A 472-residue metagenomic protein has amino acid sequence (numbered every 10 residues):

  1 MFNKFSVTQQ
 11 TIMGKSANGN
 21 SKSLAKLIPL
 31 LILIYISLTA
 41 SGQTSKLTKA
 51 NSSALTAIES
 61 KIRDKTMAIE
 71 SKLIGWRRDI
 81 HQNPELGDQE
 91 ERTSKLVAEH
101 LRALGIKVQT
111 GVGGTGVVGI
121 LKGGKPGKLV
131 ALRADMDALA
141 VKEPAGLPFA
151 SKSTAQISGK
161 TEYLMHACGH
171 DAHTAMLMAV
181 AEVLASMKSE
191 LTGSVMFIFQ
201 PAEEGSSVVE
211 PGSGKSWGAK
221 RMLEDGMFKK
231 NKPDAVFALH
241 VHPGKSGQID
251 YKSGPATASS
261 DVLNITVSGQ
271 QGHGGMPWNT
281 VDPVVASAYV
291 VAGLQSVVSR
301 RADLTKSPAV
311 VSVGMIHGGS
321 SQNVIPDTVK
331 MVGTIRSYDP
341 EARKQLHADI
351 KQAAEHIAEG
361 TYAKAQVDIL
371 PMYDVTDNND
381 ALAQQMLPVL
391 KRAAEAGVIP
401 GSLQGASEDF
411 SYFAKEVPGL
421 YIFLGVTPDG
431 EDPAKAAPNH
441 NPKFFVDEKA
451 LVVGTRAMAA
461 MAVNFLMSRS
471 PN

Functional and structural regions predicted by a protein language model:
K4-I28: Bacterial N-terminal signal peptides that target proteins for export
L27-S37: Bacterial N-terminal signal peptides
A40-T44: Boundary at the C-terminal end of the N-terminal hydrophobic targeting segment
S45-T48, S52-M165, A172-S194: Acidic/His- and Gly-rich active-site-bordering loop/insert found across diverse amide/peptide-bond hydrolases
A50, A103, V285-N472: Metal-dependent amide/peptide-bond hydrolase catalytic core, centered on the "pita-bread" metallohydrolase fold
T66-L73, R77, H81-P84, D88 (+12 more regions): Sec/Tat-exported extracytoplasmic proteins
I80, G119, L132, H170 (+8 more regions): Divalent metal-coordination and catalytic microenvironments
T154-M165, D171-A172, L184-K306, V310-S312 (+1 more regions): Histidine/acidic-residue-rich, glycine-tolerant segments that coordinate divalent metal ions
